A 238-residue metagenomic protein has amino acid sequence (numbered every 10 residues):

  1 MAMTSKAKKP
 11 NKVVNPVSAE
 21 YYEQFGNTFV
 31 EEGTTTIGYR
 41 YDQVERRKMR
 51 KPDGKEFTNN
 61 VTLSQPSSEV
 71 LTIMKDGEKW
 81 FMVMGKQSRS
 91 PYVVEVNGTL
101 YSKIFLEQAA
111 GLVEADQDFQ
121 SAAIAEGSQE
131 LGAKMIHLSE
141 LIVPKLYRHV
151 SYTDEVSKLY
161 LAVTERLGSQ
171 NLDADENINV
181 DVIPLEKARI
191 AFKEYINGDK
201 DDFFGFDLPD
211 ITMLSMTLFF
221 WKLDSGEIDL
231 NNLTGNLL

Functional and structural regions predicted by a protein language model:
M1-E45, M49: N-terminal presequences and immediately downstream first alpha-helices
M3-E23, Y101-I104, A115, T153 (+2 more regions): Nudix hydrolase/Nudix homology domain
K8, N59-T62, E69-L71, E78-A125 (+3 more regions): Conserved Nudix-box catalytic region and its N-terminal flanking loop in Nudix hydrolases and closely related
E32-E78: Acidic, metal-coordinating catalytic segment for phosphate/diphosphate chemistry, firing primarily on the Nudix
V44-R46, L71, M84, L159-L161 (+1 more regions): Conserved hydrophobic/aromatic beta-strand scaffold that supports enzyme active sites
K48-D53, H149-G168: Active-site-adjacent beta-strand/loop module that shapes the phosphate/pyrophosphate-binding cleft
S128: Glycine-rich flavin
K134-V143: A short coil-to-beta-strand element that immediately follows conserved catalytic motifs
